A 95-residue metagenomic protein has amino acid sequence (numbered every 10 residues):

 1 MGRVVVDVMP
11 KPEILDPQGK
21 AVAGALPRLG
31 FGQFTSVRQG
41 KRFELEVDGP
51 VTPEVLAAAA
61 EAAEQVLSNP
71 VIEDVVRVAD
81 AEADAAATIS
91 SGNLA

Functional and structural regions predicted by a protein language model:
M1-A95: Non-catalytic terminal accessory/regulatory regions of metabolic enzymes
